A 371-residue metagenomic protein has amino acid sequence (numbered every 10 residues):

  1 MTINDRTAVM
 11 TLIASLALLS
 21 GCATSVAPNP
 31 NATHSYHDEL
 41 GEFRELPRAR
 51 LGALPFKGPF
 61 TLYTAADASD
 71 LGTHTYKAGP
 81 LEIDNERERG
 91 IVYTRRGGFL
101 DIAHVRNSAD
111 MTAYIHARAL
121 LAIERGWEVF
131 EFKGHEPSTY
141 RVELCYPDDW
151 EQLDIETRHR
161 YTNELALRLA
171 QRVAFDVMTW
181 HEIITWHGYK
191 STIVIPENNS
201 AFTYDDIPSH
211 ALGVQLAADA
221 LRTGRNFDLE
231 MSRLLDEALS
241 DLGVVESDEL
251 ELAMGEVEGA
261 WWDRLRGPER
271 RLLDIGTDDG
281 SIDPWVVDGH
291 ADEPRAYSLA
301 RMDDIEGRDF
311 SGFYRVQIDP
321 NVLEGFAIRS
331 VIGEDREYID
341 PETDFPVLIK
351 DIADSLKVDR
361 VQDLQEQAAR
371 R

Functional and structural regions predicted by a protein language model:
M1-T2, G98: Intrinsic disorder/low-complexity signature
T2-T11: Bacterial N-terminal signal peptides that target proteins for export
T11-S20: Bacterial N-terminal signal peptides
C22-N199, A218-R371: Bulky hydrophobic segments
A174, H210-V214: A structural signal for well-ordered alpha-helical segments within the folded catalytic domains of diverse enzymes
E182, D206, L212: Divalent metal-coordination and catalytic microenvironments
F202-T203: Hydrophobic/aromatic-rich structural module bridging two neighboring secondary-structure elements via a short loop
